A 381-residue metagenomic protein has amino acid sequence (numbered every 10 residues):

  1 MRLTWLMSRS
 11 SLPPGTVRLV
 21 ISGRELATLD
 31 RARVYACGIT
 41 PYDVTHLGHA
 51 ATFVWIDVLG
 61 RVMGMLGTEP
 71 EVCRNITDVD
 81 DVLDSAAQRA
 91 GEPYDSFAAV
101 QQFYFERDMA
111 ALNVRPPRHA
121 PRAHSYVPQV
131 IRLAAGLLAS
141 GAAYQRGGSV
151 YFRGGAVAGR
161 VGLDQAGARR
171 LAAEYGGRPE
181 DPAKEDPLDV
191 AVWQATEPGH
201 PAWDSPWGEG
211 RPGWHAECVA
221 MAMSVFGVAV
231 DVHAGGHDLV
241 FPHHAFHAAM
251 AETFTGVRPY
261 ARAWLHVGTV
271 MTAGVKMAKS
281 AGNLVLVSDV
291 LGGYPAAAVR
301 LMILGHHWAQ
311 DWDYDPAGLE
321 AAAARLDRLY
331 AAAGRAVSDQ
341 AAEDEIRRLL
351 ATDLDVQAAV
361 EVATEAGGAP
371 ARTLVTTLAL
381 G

Functional and structural regions predicted by a protein language model:
M1-A27, A86, P93, F97 (+1 more regions): Basic, alpha-helical terminal appendages of large translation-related enzymes
M1-Y42, D57, P128-A324, A332-V337: Alpha-helical recognition segments enriched in aromatics with Gly/Pro capping that present substrate-recognition
V20, R24-A111: N-terminal, positively charged nucleic-acid-binding surface of large information/translation enzymes
E69-E71, G141-G147, A366: Short, well-structured beta-strand/strand-turn elements
P70-C73, P117-P121, H233-G235, R372: Short catalytic-loop micro-motif centered on adjacent basic/acidic residues
I76-D81, F105, R115-V130, G147-A156: Short, glycine/charge-rich beta-strand/loop segments that flank catalytic centers and engage negatively charged groups
R258-Y260, G292-G293, W308-G381: Feature 926 captures the class I aminoacyl-tRNA synthetase adenylation module centered on the KMSKS loop
